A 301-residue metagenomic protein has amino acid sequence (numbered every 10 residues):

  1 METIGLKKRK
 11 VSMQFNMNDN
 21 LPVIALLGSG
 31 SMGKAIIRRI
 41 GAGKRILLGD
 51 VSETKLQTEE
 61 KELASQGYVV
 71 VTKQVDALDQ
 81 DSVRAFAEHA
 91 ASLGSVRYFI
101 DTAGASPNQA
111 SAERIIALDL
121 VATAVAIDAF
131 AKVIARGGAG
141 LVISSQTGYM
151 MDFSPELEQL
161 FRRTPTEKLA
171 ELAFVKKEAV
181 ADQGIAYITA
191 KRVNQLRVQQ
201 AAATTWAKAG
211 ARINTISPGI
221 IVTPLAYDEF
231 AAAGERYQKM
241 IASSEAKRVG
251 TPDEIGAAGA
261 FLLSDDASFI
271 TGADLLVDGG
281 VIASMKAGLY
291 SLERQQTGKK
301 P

Functional and structural regions predicted by a protein language model:
Q14-L47: Canonical Rossmann dinucleotide-binding motif of NAD(H)/NADP(H)-dependent dehydrogenases/reductases, specifically
N18, T271-P301: Short C-terminal tail/terminal secondary-structure segment of NAD(P)H-dependent dehydrogenase/reductase domains
L63-D81: Rossmann-fold cofactor-recognition segment
I100-P107, G280: Conserved NAD(P)H cofactor-binding loop of Rossmann-fold oxidoreductase domains
P107-Q109, A139-K208, I220-I221: Catalytic loop of short-chain dehydrogenase/reductase
V125, Q183-Y187, R192-Q195, T215 (+3 more regions): C-terminal helical subdomain
A207, R212, I270-G272: Short, small/polar-rich loop/turn modules that mediate ligand/substrate recognition or access, typified
P218-D228: Short, flexible catalytic-loop segment of classical short-chain dehydrogenase/reductase
